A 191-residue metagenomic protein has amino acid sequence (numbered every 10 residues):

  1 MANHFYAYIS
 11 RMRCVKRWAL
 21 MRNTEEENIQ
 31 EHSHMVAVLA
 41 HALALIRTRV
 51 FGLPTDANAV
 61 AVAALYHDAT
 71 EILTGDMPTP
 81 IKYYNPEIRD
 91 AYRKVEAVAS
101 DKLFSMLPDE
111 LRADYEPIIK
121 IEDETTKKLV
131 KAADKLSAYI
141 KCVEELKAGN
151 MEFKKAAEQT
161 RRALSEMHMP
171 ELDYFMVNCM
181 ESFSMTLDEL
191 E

Functional and structural regions predicted by a protein language model:
M1-E191: Alpha-helical, largely C-terminal catalytic domains that coordinate divalent metal ions via clustered Asp/Glu/His
